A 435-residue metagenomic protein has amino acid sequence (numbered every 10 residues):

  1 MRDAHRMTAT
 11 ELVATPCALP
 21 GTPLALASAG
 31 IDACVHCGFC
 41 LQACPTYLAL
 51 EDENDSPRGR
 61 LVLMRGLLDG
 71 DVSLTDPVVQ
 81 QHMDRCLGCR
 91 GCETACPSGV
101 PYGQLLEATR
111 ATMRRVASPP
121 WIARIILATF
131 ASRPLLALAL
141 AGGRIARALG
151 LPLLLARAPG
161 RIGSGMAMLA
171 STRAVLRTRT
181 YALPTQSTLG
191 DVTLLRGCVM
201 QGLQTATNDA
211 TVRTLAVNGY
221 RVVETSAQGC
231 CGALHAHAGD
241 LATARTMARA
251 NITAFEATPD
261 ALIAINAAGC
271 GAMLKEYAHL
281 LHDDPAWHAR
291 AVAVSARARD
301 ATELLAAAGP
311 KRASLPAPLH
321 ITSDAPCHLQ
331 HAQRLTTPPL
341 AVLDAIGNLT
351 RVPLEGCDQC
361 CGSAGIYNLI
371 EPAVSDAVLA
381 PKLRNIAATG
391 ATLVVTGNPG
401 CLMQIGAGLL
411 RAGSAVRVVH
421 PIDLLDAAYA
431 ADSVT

Functional and structural regions predicted by a protein language model:
R2-L19, Y47-Q81, G99-I126, S414-L424: Non-heme iron-sulfur electron-transfer modules
A18-I31, V72-M83, A216-G219, I346-R351: Short, intrinsically disordered, charge-biased short linear motifs at domain edges
P23, Y102-T435: Iron-sulfur cluster-binding electron-transfer modules in prokaryotic oxidoreductases
S28-Y47, V78-V100, D358: Cysteine-centered iron-sulfur cluster-binding motifs in ferredoxin-type domains/subunits of redox enzymes
D32, E51-D55, H235-A242: Alpha-helix capping and helix-loop boundary segments enriched in small/acidic/polar residues
G38-Q42, D52-P57, V222-S226: N-terminal glycine-rich anion-binding loops that anchor highly charged ligand groups
D69, G91, A95, G239: Short His/Asp/Glu-rich catalytic/ion-coordination signatures at enzyme active sites or charged loops
